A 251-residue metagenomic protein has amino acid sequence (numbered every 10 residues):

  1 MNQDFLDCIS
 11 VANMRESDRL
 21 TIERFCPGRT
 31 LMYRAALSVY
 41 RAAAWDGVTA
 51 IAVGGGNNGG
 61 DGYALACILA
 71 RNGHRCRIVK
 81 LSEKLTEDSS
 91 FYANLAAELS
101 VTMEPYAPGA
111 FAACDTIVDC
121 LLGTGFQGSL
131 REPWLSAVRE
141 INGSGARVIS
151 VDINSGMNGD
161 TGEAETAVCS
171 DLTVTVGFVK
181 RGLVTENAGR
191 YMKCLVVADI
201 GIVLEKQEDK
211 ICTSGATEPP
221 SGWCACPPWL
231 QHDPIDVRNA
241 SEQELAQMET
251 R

Functional and structural regions predicted by a protein language model:
M1-K80, L172, L183-R251: Small-residue (G/A/S/T)-rich helix-start motifs and N-terminal tracts that mark the onset
Y40-C120, S129-V151: Nucleotide and nucleotide-moiety/phosphate-recognizing core
D115-T116, L121-G123, Q127-W229: Internal gly/pro-rich beta-alpha loop/helix module that stabilizes soluble enzyme cofactors or their anionic handles
